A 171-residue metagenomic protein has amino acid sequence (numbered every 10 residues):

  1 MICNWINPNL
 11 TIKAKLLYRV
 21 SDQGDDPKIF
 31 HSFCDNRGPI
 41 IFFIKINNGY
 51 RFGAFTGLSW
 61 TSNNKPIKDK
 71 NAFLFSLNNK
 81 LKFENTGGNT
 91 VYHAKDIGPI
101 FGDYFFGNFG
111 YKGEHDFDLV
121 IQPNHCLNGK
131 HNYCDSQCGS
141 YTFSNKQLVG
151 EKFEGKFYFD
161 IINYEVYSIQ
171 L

Functional and structural regions predicted by a protein language model:
M1-L171: Phosphate-recognition beta-domain surfaces
